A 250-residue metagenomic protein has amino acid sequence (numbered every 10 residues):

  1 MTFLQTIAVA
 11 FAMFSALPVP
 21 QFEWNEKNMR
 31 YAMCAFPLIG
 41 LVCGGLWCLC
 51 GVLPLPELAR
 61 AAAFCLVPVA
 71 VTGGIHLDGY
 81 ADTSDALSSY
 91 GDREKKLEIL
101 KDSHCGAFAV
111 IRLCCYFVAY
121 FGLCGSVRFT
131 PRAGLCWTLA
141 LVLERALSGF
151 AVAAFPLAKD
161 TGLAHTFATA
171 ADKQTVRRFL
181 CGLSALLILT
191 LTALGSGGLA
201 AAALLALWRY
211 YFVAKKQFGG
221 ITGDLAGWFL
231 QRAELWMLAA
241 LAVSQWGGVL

Functional and structural regions predicted by a protein language model:
M1-W24: Membrane-proximal soluble regions of multi-pass membrane proteins
V9-A12, E26-G51, H165-T169: N-terminal beta-alpha supersecondary unit
P18-E23, I75, K95, G149-K159 (+1 more regions): C-terminal ends of transmembrane helices
M29-L46, A86-R132, C136-W137, Q174-T190 (+2 more regions): Multi-pass membrane catalytic core of lipid/isoprenoid biosynthesis enzymes
C34-T83, G134-L139, S196-K216: Membrane-embedded alpha-helical segments that form the functional core of polytopic membrane enzymes, especially those
V67-C105, A214-A233: Acidic (Asp/Glu-rich) catalytic motifs at the cytosolic membrane interface
A133-A151: Function-critical hydrophobic alpha-helical transmembrane segments in multi-pass membrane proteins
A146-L180, Q217-T222: Solvent-exposed interhelical
